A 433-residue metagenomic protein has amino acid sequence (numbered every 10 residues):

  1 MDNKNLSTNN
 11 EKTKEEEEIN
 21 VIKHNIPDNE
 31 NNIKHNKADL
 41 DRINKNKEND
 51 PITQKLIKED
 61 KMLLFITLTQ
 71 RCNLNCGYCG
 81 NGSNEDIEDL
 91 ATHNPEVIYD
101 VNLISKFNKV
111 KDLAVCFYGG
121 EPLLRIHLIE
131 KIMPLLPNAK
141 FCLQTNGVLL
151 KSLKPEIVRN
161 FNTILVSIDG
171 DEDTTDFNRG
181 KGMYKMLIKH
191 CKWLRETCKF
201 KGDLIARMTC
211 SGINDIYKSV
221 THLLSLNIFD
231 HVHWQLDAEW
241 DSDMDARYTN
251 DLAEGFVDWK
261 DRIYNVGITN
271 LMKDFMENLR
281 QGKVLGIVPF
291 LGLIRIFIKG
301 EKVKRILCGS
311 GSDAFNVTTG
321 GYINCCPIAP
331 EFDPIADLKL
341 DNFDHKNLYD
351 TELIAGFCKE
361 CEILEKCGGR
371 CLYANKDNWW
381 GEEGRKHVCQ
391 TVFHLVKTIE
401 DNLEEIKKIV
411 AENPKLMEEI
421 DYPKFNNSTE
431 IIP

Functional and structural regions predicted by a protein language model:
N3-S7, V21-H24, H35-L56, Y322 (+1 more regions): Flexible mid-to-C-terminal extensions adjoining Fe-S/redox cofactors in radical SAM and related proteins
T8-E17: Asparagine-rich low-complexity intrinsically disordered tracts
V21-H24, H35, D39-E156, N160: Conserved alpha-helical substructure of the radical SAM core
H35, E88-D89, P95-E96, K181-I188 (+5 more regions): Radical SAM enzyme [4Fe-4S]-AdoMet core and its adjacent flexible, acidic and glycine-rich loops/tails across
L68-N75, G311, C358, L364-E365: Cysteine-centered iron-sulfur cluster-binding motifs in ferredoxin-type domains/subunits of redox enzymes
L74-Y78, E88, D173-T174, D241-A246 (+1 more regions): Short acidic/His/Gly/Ser-rich catalytic and metal-binding motifs that mark active-site loops of diverse hydrolases
I98-C116, R125-D241: Radical SAM/AdoMet-radical enzyme domain recognition
